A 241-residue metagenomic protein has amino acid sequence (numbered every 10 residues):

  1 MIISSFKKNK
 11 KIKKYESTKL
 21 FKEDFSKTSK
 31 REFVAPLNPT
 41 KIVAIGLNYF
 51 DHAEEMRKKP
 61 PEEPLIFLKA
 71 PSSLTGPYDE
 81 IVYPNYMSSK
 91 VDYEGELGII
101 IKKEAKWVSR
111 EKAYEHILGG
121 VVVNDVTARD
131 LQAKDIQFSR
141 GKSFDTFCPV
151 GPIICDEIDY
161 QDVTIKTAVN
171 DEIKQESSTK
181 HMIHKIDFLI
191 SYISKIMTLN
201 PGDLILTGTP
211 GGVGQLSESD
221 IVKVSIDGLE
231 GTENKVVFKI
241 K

Functional and structural regions predicted by a protein language model:
I2-Y93, F238: Extended, compositionally biased flexible segments
F25-P36, H52, K58-P60, V82-N85 (+1 more regions): Catalytic-pocket segment enriched in acidic/His residues
A44, D92-E94, N200, S217-E218: Residue-level recognition of short, solvent-exposed, well-ordered loop/turn junctions that link secondary-structure
D51-A53, L74-P77, W107-S109, A128-Q132: Short, well-ordered, mixed-charge alpha-helical segments that flank or form enzyme active sites
F67, G98-K103, S191: Short, conserved beta-strand element in jelly-roll/cupin
E96-I100, V121, K166: Residues embedded in well-ordered beta-strands
K106-V121: N-terminal accessory regions of nucleic-acid-interacting proteins
